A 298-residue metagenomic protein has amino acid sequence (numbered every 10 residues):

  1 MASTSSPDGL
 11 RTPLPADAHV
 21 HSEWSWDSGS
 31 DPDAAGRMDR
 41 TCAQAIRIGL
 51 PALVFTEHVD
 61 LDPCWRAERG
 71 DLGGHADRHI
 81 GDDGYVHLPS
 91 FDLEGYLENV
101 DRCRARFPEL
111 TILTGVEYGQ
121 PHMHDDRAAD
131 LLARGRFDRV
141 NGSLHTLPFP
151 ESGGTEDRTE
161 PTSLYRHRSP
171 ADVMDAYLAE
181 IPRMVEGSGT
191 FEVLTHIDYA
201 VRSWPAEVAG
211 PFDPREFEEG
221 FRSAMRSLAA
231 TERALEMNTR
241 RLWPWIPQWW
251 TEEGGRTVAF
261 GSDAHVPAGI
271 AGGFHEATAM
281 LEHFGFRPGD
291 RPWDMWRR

Functional and structural regions predicted by a protein language model:
M1-H122, S203-D213, H265-G272, T278-M280: An N-terminally biased module of ancient metal coordination in phosphate/nucleic-acid-related enzymes
A2-S25, E207-R298: Charged catalytic cores and adjacent phosphate/nucleic-acid-binding surfaces used for phosphate/nucleic-acid chemistry
A16-V20, L53-F55, I112-V116, V140-G142 (+3 more regions): Hydrophobic faces of well-ordered beta-strands that scaffold small-molecule active sites in alpha/beta enzyme cores
I46, A133, V185-G187, T251 (+1 more regions): Non-catalytic positions within long, well-ordered alpha-helices that form the structural scaffold/packing of enzyme
E57-V59, L144, D198, G254: Short, small-residue-rich loop/turn micro-motifs
A67, L72-M225: Extended substrate/RNA-proximal surfaces in nucleic-acid metabolism proteins
